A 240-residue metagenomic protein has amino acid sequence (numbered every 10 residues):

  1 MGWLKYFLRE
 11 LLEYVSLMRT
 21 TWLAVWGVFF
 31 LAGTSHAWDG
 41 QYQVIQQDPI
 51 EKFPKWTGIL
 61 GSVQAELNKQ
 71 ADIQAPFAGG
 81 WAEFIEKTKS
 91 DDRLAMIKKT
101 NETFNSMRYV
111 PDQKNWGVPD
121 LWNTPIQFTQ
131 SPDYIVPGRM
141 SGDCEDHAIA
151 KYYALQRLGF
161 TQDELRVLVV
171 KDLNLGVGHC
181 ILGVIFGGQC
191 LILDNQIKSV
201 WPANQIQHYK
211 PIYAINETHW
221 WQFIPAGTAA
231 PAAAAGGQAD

Functional and structural regions predicted by a protein language model:
W3-W22: Bacterial N-terminal signal peptides that target proteins for export
K5, V15, G27-V28, H36 (+1 more regions): Short non-domain terminal segments
T21-A32: Bacterial N-terminal signal peptides
G33-D240: A structural boundary/capping signal
